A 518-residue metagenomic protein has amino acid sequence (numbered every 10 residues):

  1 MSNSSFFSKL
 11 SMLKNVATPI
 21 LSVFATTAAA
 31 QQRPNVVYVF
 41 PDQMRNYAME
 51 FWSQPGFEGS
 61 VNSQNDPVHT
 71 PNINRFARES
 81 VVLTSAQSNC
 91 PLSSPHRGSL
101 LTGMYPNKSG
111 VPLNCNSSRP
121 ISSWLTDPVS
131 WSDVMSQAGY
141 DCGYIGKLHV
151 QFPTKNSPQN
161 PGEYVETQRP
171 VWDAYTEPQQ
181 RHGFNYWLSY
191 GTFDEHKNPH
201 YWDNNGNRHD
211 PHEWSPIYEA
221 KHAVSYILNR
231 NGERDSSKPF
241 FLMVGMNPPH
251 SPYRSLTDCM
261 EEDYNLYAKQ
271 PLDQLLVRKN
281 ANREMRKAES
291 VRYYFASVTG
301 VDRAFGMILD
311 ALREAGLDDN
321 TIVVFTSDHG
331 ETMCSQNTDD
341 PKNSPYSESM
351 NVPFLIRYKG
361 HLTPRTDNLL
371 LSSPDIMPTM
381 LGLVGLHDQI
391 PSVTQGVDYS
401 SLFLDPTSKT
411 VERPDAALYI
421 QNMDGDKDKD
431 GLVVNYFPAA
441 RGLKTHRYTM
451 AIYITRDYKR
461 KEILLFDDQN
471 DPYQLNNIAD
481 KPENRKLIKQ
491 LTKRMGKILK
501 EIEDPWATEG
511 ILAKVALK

Functional and structural regions predicted by a protein language model:
M1-L13: N-terminal secretory signal peptides that target proteins for export/translocation
L13, A29-I454, K459-K461, Y473-K493 (+2 more regions): Formylglycine-dependent sulfatase
K14-I20: Sec-dependent N-terminal signal peptides
I20-A29: Hydrophobic h-region of N-terminal signal peptides that target proteins for export in Gram-negative bacteria
L465-F466: Short hydrophobic beta-strand that contains or immediately precedes a catalytic carboxylate
N470: Extracellular, beta-strand-rich glycan-interacting domains
